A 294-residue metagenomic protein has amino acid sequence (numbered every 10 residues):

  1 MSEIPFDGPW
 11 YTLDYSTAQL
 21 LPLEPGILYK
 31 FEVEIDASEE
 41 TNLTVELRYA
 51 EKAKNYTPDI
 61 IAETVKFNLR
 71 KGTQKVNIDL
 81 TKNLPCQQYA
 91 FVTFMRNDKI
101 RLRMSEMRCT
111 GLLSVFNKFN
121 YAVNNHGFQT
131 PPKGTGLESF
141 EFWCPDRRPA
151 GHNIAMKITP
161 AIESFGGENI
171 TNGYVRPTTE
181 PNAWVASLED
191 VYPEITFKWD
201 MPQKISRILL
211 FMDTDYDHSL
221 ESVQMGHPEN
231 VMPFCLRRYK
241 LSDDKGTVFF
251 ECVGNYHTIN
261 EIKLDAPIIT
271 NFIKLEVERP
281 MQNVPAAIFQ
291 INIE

Functional and structural regions predicted by a protein language model:
M1-L43, Y49-N55, A62: Carbohydrate-binding surfaces of carbohydrate-active enzymes
L20, E34, R48-K52, R108-N117 (+2 more regions): Aromatic, loop-rich ligand-recognition surfaces of beta-strand-rich domains
G26, W143-E194: Conserved, compact domain cores that house catalytic/ligand-binding motifs in diverse enzymes and effector modules
V33-N117, N255-A266: Aromatic- and Gly/Pro-enriched, solvent-exposed loop/edge beta-strand patches characteristic of beta-rich domains
R70-G72, G173, L236: Glycine-centered loop/turn motifs
D79, Q87, G136-E138, P160-A161 (+3 more regions): Disordered, low-complexity tails and leader-like regions
M95-G166, Q282-E294: Short, surface-exposed beta-strand/loop patches at domain edges that form aromatic-rich interfacial subsites
